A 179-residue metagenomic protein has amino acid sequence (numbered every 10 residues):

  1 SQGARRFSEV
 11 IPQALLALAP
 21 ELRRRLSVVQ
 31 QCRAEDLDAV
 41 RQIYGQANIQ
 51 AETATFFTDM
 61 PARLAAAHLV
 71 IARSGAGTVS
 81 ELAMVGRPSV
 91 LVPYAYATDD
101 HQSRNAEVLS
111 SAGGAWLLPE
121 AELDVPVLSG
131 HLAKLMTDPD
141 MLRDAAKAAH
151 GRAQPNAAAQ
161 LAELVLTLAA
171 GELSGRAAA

Functional and structural regions predicted by a protein language model:
S1-V70, S103-E107, S111, L118-V127: Donor-nucleotide binding loops and adjacent catalytic segments primarily of GT-B fold Leloir glycosyltransferases
R33, S74-A76, P93: Short glycine-/small-residue-rich Rossmann-like dinucleotide-binding loops
P61, V79-R87, E107: Short alpha-helical segment that forms part of, or immediately flanks, the ligand-binding pocket in carbohydrate-active
A65-V79, R87-P88: Acidic donor-binding loop of glycosyltransferase active sites
A72, P88-D99: Short hydrophobic beta-strand element within catalytic cores of glycosyltransferases and related nucleotide-activated
W116-P119, L123-D140: C-terminal "capping" alpha-helix adjacent to the active site of nucleotide-linked donor transferases in cell-envelope
M141-P155: A short, well-ordered alpha-helix in the C-terminal region of glycosyltransferases
Q154-A179: C-terminal alpha-helical cap of glycosyltransferases
